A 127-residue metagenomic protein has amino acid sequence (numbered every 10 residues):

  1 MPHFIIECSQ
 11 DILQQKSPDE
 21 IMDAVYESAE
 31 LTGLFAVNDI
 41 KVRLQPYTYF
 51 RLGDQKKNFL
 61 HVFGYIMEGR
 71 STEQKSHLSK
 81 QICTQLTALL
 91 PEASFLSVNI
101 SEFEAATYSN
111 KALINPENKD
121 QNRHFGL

Functional and structural regions predicted by a protein language model:
M1, N38-F63: Short edge beta-strands and adjacent turn/loop segments
M1-E27, L31-F35, E73-H77, A88-L89 (+1 more regions): Terminal low-complexity, intrinsically disordered regions
E7, R43-Q45, F63-Y65, S97-S101: Solvent-exposed beta-strand sheet faces enriched in polar/charged residues
D11, P46-F50, E102-A106: Short, internal active-site loops enriched in acidic
M22-Y26, V42-Y47, H77-I82: Short amphipathic alpha-helical surface micro-motifs
I40-V42, P91-A106: A short amphipathic beta-strand at an alpha->beta junction
L52, E68-G69, A105, N110: Generic structural "secondary-structure junction" signal
Q55-A93, S97: Mid-chain, well-packed structural core segment of small domains
